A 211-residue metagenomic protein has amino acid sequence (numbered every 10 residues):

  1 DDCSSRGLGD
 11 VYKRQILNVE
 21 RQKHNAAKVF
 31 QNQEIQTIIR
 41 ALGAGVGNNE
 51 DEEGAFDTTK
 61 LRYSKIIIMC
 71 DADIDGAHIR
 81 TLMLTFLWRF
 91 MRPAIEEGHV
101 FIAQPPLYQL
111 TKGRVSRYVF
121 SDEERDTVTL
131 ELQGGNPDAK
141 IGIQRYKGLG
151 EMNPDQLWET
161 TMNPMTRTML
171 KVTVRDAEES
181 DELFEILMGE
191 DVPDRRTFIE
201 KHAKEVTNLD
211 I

Functional and structural regions predicted by a protein language model:
D1-Y12: Single conserved hydrophobic/aromatic residue that forms the stacking wall/gate of nucleotide- or nucleobase-binding
Q15-I211: C-terminal interaction appendages of subunits in large macromolecular complexes
